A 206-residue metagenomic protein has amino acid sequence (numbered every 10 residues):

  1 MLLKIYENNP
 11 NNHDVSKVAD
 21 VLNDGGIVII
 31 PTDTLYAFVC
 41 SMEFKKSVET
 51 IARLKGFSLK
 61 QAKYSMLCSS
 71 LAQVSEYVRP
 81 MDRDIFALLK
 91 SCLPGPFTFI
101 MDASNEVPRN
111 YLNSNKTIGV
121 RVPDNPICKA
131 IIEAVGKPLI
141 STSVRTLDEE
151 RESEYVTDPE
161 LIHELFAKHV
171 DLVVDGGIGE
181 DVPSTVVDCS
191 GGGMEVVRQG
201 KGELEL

Functional and structural regions predicted by a protein language model:
M1-L206: Active-site-adjacent structural elements in enzyme catalytic cores
